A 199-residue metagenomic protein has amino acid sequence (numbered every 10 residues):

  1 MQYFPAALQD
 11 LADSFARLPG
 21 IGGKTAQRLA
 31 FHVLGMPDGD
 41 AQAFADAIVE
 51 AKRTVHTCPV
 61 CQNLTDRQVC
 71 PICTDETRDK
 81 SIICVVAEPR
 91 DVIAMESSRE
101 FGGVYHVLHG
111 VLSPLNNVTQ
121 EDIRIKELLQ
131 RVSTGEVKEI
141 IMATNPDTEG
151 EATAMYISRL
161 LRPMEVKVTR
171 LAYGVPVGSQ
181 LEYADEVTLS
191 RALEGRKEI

Functional and structural regions predicted by a protein language model:
Q2-L8, R17, A30-V92: Cys/His-rich Zn2+-binding cysteine-cluster or related metal-binding knuckle/ribbon modules and their
Y3, A7, M36, D40 (+3 more regions): Catalytic cores of large soluble enzymes that bind and process phosphate-bearing ligands
L8-A16, Q27, V33-M36, N63-L64 (+3 more regions): S-adenosyl-L-methionine-dependent methyltransferase catalytic core, i.e., the SAM/SAH-binding region
A16, L34, V49, D66 (+8 more regions): Signal for well-folded cores of large energy- and translation-related assemblies
A26, T74-T144: Extended interfacial segments that mediate partner engagement and assembly in macromolecular machines
L129-I141, N145-I199: Long C-terminal interaction/binding lobes of large macromolecular proteins
